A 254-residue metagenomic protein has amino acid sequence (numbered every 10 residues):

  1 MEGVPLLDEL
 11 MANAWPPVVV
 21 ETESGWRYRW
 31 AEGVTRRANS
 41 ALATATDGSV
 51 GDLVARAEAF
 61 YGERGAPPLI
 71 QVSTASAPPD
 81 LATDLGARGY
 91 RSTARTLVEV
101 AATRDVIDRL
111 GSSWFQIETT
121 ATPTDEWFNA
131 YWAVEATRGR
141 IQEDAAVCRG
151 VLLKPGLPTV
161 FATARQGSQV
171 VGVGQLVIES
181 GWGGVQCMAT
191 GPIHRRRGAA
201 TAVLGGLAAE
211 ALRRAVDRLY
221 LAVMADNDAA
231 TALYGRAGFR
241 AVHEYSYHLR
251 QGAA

Functional and structural regions predicted by a protein language model:
M1-E63, A77-P78: N-terminal charged segments
S24-W30, R91-V98, F161-T163, Q169-V177 (+1 more regions): Conserved beta-strand in the GNAT
V50-E58, C187-P192, R196-R213, A232-R236: Conserved acetyl-CoA-binding loop-helix of GNAT-fold acetyltransferases
V50-N129, A136, H248: Acyl-donor-binding surface of acyltransferase catalytic domains
R64-T74, A211-A222: Conserved GNAT acetyl-CoA-binding A-motif
Q71-P79, P192, L221-T231, H248-A253: Conserved beta-strand-loop-alpha-helix junction that forms the acyl-donor binding cleft
R91-A102, Y220-A222, T231, G235 (+1 more regions): Conserved catalytic-core motifs of GNAT/GCN5-like acyltransferases
S112-G183: Flexible, substrate/cofactor-facing loop regions flanked by secondary structure within enzyme catalytic domains
